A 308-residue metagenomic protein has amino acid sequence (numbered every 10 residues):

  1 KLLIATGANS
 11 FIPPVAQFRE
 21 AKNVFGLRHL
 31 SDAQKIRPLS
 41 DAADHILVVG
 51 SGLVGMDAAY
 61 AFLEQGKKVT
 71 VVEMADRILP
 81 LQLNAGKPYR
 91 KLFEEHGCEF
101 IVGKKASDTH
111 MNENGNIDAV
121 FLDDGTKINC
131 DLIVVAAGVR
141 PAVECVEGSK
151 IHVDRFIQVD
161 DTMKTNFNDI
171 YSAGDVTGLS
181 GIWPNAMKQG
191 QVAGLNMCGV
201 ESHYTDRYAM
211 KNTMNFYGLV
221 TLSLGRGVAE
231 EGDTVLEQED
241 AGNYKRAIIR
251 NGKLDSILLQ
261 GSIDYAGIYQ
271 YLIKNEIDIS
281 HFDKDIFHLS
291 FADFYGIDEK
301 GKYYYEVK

Functional and structural regions predicted by a protein language model:
K1-N9, V49, I128-G138, G190 (+1 more regions): Short hydrophobic core segments
I4-A5, V48, L122, V135 (+2 more regions): Redox-cofactor binding/interface segments in oxidoreductases and associated redox assembly factors
I4-Q65, V159-D161: Glycine-rich dinucleotide-binding loop and its adjacent helix/turn
E20-A43, N116-I117, F121, T126-L195 (+1 more regions): FAD-site-proximal beta/loop scaffold in flavoenzymes
E64-V159: A Rossmann-like FAD-binding core segment of flavoenzymes
S172, V176-G267: Mid-to-C-terminal Rossmann-like scaffold of FAD/NAD(P)H-dependent oxidoreductases
Q238-Y303: C-terminal auxiliary extensions adjacent to catalytic cores
